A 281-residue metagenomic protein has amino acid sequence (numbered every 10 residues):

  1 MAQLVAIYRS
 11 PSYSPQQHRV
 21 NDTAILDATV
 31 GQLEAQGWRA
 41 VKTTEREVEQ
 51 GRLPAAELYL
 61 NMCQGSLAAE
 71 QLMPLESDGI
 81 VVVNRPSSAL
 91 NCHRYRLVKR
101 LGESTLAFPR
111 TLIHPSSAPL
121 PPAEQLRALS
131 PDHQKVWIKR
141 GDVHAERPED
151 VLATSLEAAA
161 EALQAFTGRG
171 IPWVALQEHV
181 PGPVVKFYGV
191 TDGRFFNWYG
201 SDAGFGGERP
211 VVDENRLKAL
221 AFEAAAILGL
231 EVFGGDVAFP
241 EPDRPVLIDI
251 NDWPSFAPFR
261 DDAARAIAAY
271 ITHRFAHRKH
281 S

Functional and structural regions predicted by a protein language model:
A2, I7-S10, S87-V174, P181-G182 (+1 more regions): Active-site nucleotide/adenylate-binding loops and adjacent lid/helix of ATP-dependent enzymes
A6-S116: Conserved N-proximal alpha/beta basic substrate-recognition cap immediately N-terminal to, or forming the N-lobe
L26-V30, A69-M73, V98, L126 (+3 more regions): Short amphipathic alpha-helical segments and helix-helix/interface helices
T29-Q32, A226, F239-S281: C-terminal active-site "lid" helix and adjoining low-complexity regulatory extension at the edge of ATP-using catalytic
K42-E45, V174-Q177, L230-P242: A short glycine-rich, hydrophobically flanked beta-strand micro-motif that places a catalytic Asp/Glu for divalent metal
Q64-S66, G141-V143, W253: Short glycine-rich anion-binding loops that position phosphate/pyrophosphate groups of nucleotides and phosphorylated
V136, R194-F195, V246-D249: Protein kinase-like catalytic core scaffold
D150-L228: Phosphate-binding site of ATP-dependent enzymes
